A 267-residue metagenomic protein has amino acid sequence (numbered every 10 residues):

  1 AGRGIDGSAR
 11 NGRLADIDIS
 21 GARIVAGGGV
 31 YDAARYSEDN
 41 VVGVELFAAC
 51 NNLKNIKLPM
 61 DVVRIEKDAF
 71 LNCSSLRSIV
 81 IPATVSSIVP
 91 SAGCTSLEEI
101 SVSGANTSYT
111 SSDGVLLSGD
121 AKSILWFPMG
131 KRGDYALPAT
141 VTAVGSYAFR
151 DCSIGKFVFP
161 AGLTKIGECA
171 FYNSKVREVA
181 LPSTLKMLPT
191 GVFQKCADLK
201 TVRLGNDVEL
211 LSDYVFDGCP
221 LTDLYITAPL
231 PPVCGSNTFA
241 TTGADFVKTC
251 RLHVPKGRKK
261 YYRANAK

Functional and structural regions predicted by a protein language model:
G2, Y135-A136, Y147: Extended Gly/Ser/Thr-rich low-complexity repeat segments, especially those forming or decorating extracellular
G2-S8, D32-A34, E45-L46, S236-G243 (+1 more regions): Short, aromatic/basic amphipathic alpha-helical patches
G7, L46, A69, V89-P90 (+3 more regions): Short, flexible, glycine/charge-rich loop motifs used to bind or transfer phosphoryl groups or to couple energy/partner
G12-N40, C50-R64, C73-S87, C94-V115 (+7 more regions): Structural signature of tandem-repeat unit edges
D68, Y214, T238-T242: Conserved mid-sequence domains
F70, S91, F171, F193 (+1 more regions): Short acidic, glycine/serine/threonine-rich loops at helix termini
